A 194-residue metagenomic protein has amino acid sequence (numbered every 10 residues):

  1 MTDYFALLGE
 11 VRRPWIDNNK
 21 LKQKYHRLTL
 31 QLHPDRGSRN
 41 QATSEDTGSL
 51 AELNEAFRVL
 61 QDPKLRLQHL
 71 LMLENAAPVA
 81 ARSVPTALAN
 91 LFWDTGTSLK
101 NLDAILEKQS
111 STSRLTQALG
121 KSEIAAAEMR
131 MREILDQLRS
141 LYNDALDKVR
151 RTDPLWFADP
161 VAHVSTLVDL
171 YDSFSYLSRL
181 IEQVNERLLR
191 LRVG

Functional and structural regions predicted by a protein language model:
M1-G194: C-terminal accessory/regulatory regions appended to core domains
